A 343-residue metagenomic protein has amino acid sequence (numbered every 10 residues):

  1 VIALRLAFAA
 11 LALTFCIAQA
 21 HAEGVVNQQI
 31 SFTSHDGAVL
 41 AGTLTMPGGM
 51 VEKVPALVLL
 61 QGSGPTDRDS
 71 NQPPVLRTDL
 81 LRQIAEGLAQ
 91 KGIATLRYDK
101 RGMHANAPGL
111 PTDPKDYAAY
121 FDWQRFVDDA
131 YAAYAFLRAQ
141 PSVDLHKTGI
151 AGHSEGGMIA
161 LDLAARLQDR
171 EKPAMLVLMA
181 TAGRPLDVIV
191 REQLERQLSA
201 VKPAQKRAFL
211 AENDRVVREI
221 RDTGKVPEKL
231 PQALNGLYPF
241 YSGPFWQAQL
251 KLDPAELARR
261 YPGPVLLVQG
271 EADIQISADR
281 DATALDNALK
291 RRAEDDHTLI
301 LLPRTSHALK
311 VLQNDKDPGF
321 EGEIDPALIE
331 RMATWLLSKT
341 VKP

Functional and structural regions predicted by a protein language model:
E23-E52: N-terminal cap/lid segment of alpha/beta-hydrolase-fold proteins
M50-E52, L57-G87: Short, surface-exposed "cap/lid" segments of acyl-processing enzymes
A118-P141: Alpha/beta-hydrolase active-site loop
A135-R196: Primarily recognizes the serine-hydrolase "nucleophile elbow" in alpha/beta-hydrolase and SGNH/GDSL folds
D169-E171, M175-R260: Accessory cap/linker subdomain of secreted extracellular hydrolases
Y261, L267-Q269: Short beta-strand/loop motif that positions the catalytic acidic residue of the alpha/beta-hydrolase fold
I274-R280: Conserved alpha/beta-hydrolase "acid-adjacent" motif
T305-A308, N314-P343: Catalytic active-site module of serine/aspartate enzymes centered on a nucleophile-bearing elbow/loop
